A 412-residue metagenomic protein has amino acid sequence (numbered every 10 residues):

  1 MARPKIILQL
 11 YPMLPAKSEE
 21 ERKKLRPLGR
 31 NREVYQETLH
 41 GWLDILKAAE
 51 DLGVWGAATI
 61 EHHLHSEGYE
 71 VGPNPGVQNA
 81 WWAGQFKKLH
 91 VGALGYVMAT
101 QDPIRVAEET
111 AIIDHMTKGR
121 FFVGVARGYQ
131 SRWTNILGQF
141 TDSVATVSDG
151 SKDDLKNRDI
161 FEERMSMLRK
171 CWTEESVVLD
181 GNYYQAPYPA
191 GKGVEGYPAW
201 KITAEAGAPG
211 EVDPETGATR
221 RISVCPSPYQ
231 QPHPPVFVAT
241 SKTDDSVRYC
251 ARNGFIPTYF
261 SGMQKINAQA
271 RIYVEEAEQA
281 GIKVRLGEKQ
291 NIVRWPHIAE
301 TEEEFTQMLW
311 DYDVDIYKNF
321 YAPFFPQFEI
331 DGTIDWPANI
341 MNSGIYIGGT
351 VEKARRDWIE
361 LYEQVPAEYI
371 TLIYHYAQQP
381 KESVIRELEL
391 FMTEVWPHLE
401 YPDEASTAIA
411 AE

Functional and structural regions predicted by a protein language model:
M1-L89, P234, I409-A411: N-terminal beta1-alpha1-beta2 module of alpha/beta enzyme domains
A2-P4, L8-R30, D51, V144-S227 (+2 more regions): An alpha-helical appendage that flanks or caps ligand/catalytic pockets
I6-L10, A57-T59, H90-Y96, F121-V125 (+4 more regions): Hydrophobic faces of well-ordered beta-strands that scaffold small-molecule active sites in alpha/beta enzyme cores
K47-D51, A80-K87, T110, D114-R120 (+3 more regions): Acidic (Asp/Glu)-rich catalytic clusters
G56-Q78, V97, W133, S261-M263 (+1 more regions): Glycine-rich, proline-tolerant flexible connector loops at the mouths of alpha/beta enzymes
E61, W82, I113, L168 (+6 more regions): Conserved, mostly hydrophobic/aromatic
Y69-A93, I160, E389-P402: Alpha-helix-loop-beta-strand connector modules within alpha/beta enzyme cores
K242-Q264: A conserved active-site cap/scaffold subdomain adjacent to cofactor or substrate pockets
